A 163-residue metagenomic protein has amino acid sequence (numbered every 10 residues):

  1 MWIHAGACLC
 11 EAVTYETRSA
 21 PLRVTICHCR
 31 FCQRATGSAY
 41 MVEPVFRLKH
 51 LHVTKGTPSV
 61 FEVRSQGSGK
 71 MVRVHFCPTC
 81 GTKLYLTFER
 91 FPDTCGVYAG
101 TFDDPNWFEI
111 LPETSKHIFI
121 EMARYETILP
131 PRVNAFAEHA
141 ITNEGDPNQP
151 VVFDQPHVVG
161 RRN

Functional and structural regions predicted by a protein language model:
M1-A5, A12-N163: A short Gly-Trp-Pro
